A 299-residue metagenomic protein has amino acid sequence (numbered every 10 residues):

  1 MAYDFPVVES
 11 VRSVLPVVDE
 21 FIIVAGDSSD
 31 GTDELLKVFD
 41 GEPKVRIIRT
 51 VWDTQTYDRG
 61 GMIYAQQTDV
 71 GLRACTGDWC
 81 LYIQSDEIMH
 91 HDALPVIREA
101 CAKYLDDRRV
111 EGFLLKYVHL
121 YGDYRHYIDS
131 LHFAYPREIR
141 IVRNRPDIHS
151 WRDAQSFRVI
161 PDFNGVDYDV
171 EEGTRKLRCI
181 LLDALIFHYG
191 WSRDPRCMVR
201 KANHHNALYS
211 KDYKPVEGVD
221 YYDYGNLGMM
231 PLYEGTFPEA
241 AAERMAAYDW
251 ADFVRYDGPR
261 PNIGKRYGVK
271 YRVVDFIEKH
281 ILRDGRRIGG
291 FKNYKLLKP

Functional and structural regions predicted by a protein language model:
M1-E20: Short, well-formed alpha-helical segments that are part of the catalytic scaffolds of diverse glycosyltransferases
D4-E9, S29-W79: Active-site-proximal specificity loops/subdomain of glycosyltransferases
V7-R12, D33, G77, H91-A102: Short alpha-helix within the catalytic core of nucleotide-sugar-dependent glycosyltransferases
E20-I22, R46: A structural signal for isolated positions on well-ordered beta-strands in alpha/beta enzyme cores
A25: Short beta-strand/turn micro-motifs composed of small residues that flank or help shape donor/cofactor-binding pockets
G61-A65, D69, H91-P299: Catalytic-site signature of metal-activated, phosphate-bearing donor transferases, centered on the GT-A/GT-A-like
Q84-I88: The conserved acidic donor/metal-binding loop of glycosyltransferases
